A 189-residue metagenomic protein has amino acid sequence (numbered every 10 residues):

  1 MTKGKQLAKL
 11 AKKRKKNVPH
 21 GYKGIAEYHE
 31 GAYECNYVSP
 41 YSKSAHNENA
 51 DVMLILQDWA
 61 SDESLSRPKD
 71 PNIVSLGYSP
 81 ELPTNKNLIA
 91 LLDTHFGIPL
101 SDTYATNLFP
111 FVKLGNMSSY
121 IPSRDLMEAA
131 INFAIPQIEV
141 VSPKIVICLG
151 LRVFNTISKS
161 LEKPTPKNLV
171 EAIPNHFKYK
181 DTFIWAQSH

Functional and structural regions predicted by a protein language model:
T2-I147, L151-P164, F183-S188: A polyanion-binding, active-site-adjacent surface
P166-H189: Short, flexible loop segments at boundaries between secondary-structure elements
